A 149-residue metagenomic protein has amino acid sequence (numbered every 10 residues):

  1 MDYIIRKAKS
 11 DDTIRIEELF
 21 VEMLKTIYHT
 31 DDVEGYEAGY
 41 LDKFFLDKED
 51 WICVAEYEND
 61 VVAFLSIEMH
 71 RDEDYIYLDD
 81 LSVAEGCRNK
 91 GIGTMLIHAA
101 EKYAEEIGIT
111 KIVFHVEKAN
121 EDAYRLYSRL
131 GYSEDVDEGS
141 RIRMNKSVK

Functional and structural regions predicted by a protein language model:
Y3, K7-D79, A84, I97-H98 (+2 more regions): Acetyl-CoA-dependent GNAT
L81-R88, V116-E117: A short, internal acetyl-CoA/4′-phosphopantetheine-binding micro-motif in the GNAT/acyltransferase core
N89-M95: Glycine-rich acyl-CoA binding loop
G91, G108, G131: Short glycine-rich hinge loops at helix-strand junctions in the catalytic core of two-component histidine kinases
T94, K118-V136: Conserved active-site alpha-helix within GNAT-family acetyltransferase domains
A104-H115: Conserved GNAT acetyl-CoA-binding A-motif
V113-Y124, S140-N145: Conserved beta-strand-loop-alpha-helix junction that forms the acyl-donor binding cleft
S147-K149: Generic C-terminal helix-cap and adjacent flexible tail
